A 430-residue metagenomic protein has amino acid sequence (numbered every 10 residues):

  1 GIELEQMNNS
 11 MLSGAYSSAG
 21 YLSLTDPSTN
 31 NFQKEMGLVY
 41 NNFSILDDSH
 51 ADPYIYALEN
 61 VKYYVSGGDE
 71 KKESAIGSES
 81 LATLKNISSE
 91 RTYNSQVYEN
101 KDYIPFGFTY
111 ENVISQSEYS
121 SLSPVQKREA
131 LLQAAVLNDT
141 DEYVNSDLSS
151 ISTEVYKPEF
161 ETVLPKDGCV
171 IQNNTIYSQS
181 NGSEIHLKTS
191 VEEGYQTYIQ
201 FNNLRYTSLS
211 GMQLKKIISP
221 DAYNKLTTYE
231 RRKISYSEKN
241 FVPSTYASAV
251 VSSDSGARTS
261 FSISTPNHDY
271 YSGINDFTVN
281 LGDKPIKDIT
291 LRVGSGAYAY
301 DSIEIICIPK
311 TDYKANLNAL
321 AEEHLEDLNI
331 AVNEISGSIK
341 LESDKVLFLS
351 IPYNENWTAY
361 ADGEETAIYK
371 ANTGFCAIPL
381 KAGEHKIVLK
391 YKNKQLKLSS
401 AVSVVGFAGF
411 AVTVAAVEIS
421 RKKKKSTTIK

Functional and structural regions predicted by a protein language model:
G1-I171, S180-S183, L187, F241-S248 (+4 more regions): Conserved luminal/periplasmic juxtamembrane motif of membrane-embedded glycan-processing enzymes
Y156-K430: Active-site-proximal, structured, solvent-exposed surfaces of multi-pass membrane proteins that position macromolecular
